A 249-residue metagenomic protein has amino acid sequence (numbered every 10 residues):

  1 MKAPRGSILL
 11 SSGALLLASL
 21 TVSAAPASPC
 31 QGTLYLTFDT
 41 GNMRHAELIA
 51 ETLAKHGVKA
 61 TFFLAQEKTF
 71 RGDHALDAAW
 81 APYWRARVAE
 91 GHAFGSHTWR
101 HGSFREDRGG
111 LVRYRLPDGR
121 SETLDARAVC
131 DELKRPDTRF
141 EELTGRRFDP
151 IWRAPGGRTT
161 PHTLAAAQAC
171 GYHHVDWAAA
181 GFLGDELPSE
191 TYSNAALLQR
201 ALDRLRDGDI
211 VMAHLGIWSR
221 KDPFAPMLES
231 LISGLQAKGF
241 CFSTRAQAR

Functional and structural regions predicted by a protein language model:
M1-G13: Bacterial N-terminal signal peptides that target proteins for export
S19-V22: N-terminal signal peptide c-region/cleavage motif recognized by signal peptidases
A25-R108, V112, P117, S121 (+1 more regions): Active-site beta->alpha N-cap acidic-glycine motif
S28, A60, F70, R220-R249: C-terminal domain-boundary segment and adjacent tail
F38-G41, F63-E67, H97-H101, A154-G157 (+3 more regions): Active-site-proximal beta-strand/loop segments in catalytic clefts of secreted hydrolases
H45-E47, F70-D73, G102-D107, T159-T163 (+2 more regions): Extracytoplasmic/secreted cell-surface and envelope-processing proteins
L76-A81, S193-L197, F224-L228: Charged helix-capping and loop-helix junction motifs
R158-R204, G239-R249: His/Asp/Glu-enriched short active-site or ligand-binding loop at hydrolase and phosphoryl-transfer sites
